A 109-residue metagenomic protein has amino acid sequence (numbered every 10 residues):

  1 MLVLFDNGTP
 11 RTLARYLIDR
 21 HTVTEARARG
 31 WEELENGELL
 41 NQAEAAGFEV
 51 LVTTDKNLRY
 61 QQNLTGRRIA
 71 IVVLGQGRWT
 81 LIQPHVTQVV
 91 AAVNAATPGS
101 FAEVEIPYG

Functional and structural regions predicted by a protein language model:
M1-E49: N-terminal first-folded block
P10-R11, N57-L58, W79: Alpha-helix N-cap/helix-start and coil->helix boundary motif
A14-R15, Q61-N63, Q83: Short glycine-/acidic-enriched loop or helix-start segments at secondary-structure transitions that form or flank
R27, T54, L74-Q76: Short beta->alpha connector loops at strand-helix junctions that form conserved, small/polar/Pro-enriched
A28-W31, N57, Q61, I71 (+1 more regions): Generic secondary-structure boundary/loop-capping signal
A43-N63: Acidic, metal-binding active-site segment of PIN/NYN-like and related structure-specific nucleases
L64-R68: Glycine-rich loop at the start of a catalytic domain that most often binds anionic cofactors/ligands
I69-G109: C-terminal structural segments of small proteins and small subunits
